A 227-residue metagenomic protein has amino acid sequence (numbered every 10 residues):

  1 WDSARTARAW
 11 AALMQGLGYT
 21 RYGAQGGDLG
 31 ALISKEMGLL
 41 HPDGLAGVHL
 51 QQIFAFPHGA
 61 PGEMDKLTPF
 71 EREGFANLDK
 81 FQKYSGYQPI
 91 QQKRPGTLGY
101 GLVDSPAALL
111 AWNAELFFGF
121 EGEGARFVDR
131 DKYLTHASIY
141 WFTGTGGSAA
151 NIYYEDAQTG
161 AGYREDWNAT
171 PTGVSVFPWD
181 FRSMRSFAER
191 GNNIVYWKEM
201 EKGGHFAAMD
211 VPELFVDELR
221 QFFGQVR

Functional and structural regions predicted by a protein language model:
W1-A4, A31, Q88, G99-Y100 (+1 more regions): Short, charged/polar micro-motifs that form catalytic or ligand-binding hotspots
W1-G16: Alpha/beta-hydrolase active-site loop
R5, L29, R94: Short, glycine/acidic-rich beta->alpha junctions
L17-E71: Conserved hydrolase catalytic core segment
E63-P95, R164-W167, E189: The feature captures the conserved acid-bearing segment of alpha/beta-hydrolase catalytic domains
I90-R227: C-terminal subdomain of alpha/beta-hydrolase-fold enzymes, centered on the catalytic histidine and its supporting
